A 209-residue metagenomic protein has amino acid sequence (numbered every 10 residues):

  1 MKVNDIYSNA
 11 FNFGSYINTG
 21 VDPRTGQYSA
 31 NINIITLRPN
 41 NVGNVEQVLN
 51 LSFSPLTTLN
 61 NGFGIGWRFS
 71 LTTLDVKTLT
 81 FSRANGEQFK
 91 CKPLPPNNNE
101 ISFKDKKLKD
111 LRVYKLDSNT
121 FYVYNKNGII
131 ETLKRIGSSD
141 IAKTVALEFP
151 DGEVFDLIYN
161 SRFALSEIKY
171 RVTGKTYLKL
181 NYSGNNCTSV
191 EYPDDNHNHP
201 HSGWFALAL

Functional and structural regions predicted by a protein language model:
M1-L209: Surface-exposed recognition patches
